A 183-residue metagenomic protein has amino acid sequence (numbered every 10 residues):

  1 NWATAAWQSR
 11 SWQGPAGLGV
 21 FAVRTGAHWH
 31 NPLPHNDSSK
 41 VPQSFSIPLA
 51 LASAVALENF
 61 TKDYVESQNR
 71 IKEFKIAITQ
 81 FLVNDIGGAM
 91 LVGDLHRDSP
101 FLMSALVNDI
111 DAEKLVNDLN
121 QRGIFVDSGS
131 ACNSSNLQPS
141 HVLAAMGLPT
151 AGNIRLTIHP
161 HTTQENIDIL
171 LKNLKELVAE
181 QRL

Functional and structural regions predicted by a protein language model:
N1-D37, P42-A54: Active-site PLP attachment segment
W2, L102-T157: Conserved C-terminal alpha-helix-loop-beta "cap" of PLP-dependent enzymes that closes/shapes the active-site mouth
A6, G88-V92, V126-S130: A short linear hydrophobic-aromatic micro-motif
R10-Q13, H35-S38, L49, L57 (+4 more regions): Glycine-rich beta-alpha junction loops
S11, Q43-L51, V65-K72, I76 (+5 more regions): Electropositive phosphate-/nucleotide-binding environments in soluble metabolic enzymes
A54-K62: Short glycine/serine- and small hydrophobic-enriched flexible loop segments
T61-Q121: Conserved PLP-dependent catalytic core of the aminotransferase class-I/II
H141-L183: PLP-dependent enzyme catalytic core of the Aspartate aminotransferase-like
